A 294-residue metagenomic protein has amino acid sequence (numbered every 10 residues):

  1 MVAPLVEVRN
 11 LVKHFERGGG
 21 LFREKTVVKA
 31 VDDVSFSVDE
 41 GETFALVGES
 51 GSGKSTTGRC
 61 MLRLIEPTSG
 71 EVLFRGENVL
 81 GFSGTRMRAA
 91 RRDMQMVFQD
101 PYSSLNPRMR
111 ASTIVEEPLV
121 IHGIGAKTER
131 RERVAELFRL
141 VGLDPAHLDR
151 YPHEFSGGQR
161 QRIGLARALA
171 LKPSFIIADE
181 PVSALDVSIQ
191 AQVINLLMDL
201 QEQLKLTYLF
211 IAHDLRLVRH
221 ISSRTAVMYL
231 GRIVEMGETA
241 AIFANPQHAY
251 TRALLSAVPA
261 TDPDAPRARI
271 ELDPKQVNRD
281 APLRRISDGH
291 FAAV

Functional and structural regions predicted by a protein language model:
V2-P4, R17-F22, V27, E238-V294: Short catalytic/signature loops enriched in Gly
G20-K25, V79-Q95, I121, K127-T128 (+1 more regions): ABC ATPase NBD coupling module
G70-N78: Conserved ABC transporter NBD signature motif
E77-N78, E129-A146, L255: Conserved ABC ATPase "signature" region
Y151-F155, Q159: Conserved ABC ATPase signature
A170-S174: A short, proline-enriched helix->beta-strand linker immediately N-terminal to the Walker B motif in ABC-type P-loop
